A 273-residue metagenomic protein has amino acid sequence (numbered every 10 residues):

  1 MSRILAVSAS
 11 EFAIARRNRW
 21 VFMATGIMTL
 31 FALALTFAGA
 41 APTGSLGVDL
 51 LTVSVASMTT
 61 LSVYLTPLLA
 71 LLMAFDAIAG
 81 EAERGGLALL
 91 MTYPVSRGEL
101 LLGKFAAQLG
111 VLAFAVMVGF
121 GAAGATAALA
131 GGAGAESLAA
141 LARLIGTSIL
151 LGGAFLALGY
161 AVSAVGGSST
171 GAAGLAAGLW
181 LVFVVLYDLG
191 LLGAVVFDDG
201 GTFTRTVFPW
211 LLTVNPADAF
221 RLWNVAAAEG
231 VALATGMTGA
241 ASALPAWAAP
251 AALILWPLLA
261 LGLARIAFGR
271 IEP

Functional and structural regions predicted by a protein language model:
M1-T25, R270: Aromatic- and glycine-rich beta-strand/loop motifs that create alpha-glucan
L5-I14, G47-L51, S96-E99, T238-A241: Cytosolic juxtamembrane amphipathic/interface segments immediately preceding and feeding into a transmembrane helix
A34-F37, G44-S62, A107-T170: Secretory targeting signals
A41-P42, V48, L181, V185-P250 (+2 more regions): Terminal transmembrane helical anchor/hairpin motif
S57-G80: Long, hydrophobic alpha-helical segments
P67-A74, A122, A157-L158, Y187 (+2 more regions): Hydrophobic/aromatic residues in alpha-helical transmembrane segments
A77-A113: Helix-loop-helix units of permease transmembrane domains in multi-pass membrane transporters, especially ABC
I149-D199: A structural motif at transmembrane helix-loop-helix junctions in multipass membrane proteins
